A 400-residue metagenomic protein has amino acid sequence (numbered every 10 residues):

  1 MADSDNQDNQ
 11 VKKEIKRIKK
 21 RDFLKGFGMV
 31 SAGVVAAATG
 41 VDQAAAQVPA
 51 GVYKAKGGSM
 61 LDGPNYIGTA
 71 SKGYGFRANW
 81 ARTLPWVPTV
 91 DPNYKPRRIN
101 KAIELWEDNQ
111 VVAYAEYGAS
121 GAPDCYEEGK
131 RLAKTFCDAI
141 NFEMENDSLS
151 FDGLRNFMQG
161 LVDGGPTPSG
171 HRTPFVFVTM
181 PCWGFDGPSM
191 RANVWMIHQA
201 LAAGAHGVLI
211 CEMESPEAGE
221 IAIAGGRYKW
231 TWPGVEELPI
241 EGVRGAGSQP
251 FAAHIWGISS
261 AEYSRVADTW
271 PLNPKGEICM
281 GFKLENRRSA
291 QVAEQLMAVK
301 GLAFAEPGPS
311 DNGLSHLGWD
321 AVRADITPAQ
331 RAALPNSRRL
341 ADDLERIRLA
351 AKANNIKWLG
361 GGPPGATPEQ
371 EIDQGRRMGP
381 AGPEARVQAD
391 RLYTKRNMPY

Functional and structural regions predicted by a protein language model:
M1-D22, S31-A32, A37, Q43-Q47: N-terminal secretory signal peptides
G28, V48-Y400: Expand to "…catalyze enediolate/carbanion chemistry for C-C bond making/breaking, isomerization, decarboxylation
A38-T39, E237: Residue-level detector of alpha-helical recognition elements and their boundaries
